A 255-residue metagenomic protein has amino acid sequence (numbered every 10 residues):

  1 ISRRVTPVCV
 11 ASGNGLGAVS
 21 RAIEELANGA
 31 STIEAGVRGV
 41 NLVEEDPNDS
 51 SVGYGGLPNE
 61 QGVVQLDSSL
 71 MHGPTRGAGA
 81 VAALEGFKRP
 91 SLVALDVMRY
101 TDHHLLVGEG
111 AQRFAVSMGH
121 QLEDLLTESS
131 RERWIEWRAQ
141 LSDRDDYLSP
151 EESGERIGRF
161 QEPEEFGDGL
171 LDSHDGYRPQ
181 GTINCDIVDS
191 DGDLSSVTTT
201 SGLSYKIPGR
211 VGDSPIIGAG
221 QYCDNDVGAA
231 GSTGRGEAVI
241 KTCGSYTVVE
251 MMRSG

Functional and structural regions predicted by a protein language model:
I1-G255: Alpha/propeptide regions of enzymes that mature by internal proteolysis
